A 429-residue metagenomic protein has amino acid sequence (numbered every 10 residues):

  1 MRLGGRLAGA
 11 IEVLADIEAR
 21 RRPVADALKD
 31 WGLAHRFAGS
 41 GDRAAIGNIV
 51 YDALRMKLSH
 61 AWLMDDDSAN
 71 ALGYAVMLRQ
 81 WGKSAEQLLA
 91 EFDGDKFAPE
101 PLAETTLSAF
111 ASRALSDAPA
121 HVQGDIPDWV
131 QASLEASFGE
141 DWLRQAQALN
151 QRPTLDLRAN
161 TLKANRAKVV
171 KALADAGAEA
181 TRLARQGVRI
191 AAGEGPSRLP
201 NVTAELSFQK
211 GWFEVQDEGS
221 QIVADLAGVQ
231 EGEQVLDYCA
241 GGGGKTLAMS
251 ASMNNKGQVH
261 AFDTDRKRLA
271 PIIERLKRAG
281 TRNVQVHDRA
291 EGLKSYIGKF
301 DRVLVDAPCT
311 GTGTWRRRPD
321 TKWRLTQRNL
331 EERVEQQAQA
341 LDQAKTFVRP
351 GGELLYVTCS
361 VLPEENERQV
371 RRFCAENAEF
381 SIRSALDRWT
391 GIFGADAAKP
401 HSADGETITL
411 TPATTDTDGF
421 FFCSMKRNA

Functional and structural regions predicted by a protein language model:
M1-A429: S-adenosylmethionine
